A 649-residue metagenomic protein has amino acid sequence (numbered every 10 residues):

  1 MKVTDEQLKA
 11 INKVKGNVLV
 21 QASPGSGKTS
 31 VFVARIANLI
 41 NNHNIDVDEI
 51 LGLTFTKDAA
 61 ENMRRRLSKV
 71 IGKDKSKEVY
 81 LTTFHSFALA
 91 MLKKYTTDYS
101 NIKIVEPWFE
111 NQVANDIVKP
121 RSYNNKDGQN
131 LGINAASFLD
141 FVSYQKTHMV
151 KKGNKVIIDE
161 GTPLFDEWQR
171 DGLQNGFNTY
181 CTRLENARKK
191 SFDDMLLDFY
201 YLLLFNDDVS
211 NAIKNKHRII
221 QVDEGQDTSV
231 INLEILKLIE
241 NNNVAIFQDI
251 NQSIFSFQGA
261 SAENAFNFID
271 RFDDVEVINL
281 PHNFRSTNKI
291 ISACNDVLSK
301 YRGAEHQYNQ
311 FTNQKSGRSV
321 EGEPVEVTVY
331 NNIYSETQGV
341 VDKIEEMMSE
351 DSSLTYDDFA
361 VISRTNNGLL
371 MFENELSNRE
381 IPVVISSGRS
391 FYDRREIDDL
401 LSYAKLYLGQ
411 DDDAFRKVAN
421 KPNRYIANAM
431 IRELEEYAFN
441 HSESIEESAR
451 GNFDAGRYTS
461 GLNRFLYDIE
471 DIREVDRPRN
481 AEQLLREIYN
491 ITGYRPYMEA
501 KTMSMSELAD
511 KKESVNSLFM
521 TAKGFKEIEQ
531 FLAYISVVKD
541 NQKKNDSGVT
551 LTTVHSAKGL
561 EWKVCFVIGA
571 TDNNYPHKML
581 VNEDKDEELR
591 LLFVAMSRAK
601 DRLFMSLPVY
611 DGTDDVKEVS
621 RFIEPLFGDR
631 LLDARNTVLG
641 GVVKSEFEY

Functional and structural regions predicted by a protein language model:
M1-S100, N211, S292-N295, S597: P-loop NTPase Walker
K2-N12, G16-Q21, L51, A59 (+4 more regions): Conserved helicase NTPase motor core
V14, K77-E78, T97-K189, H217 (+2 more regions): ATP-hydrolysis module of ASCE/P-loop NTPase motor domains, specifically the Walker B Asp-Glu catalytic pair
P24-T29, D274-E276, H282-P382, Y407-G409 (+1 more regions): Helicase P-loop NTPase motor core
I36, E323, N378, R389-P422: Conserved short internal alpha-helix adjacent to the catalytic or cofactor-binding core of large enzyme scaffolds
Y80-T83, D198-F199, S547-V554: Conserved two-lobed SF2 helicase motor
E373, L401-L632: Conserved helicase C-terminal RecA-like lobe
E436, G628-Y649: C-terminal, charged and often intrinsically disordered regions of DNA end-processing helicases and nucleases
